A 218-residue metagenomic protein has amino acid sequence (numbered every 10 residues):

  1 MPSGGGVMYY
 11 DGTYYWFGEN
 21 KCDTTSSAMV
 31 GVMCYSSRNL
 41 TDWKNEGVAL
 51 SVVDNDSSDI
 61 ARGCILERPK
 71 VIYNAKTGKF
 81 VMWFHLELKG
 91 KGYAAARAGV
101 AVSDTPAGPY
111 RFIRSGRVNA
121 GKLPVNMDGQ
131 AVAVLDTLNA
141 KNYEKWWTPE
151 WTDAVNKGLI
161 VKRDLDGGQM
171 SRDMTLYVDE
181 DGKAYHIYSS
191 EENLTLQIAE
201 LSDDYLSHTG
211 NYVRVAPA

Functional and structural regions predicted by a protein language model:
M1-A218: Carbohydrate-active catalytic/glycan-binding domains of CAZyme proteins, especially the secreted or lumenal ectodomains
